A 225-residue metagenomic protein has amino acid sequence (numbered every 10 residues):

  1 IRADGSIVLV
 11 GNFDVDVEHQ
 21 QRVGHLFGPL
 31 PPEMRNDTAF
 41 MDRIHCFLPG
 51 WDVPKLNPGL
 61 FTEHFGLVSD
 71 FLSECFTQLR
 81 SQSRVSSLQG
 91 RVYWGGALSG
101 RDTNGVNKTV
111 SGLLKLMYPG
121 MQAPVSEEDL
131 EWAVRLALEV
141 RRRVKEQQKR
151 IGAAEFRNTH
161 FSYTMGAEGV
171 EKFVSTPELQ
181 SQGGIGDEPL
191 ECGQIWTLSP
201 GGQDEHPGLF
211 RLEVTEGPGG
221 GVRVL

Functional and structural regions predicted by a protein language model:
I1-I185: C-terminal regulatory/interaction module of P-loop NTP-utilizing enzymes
G186-E191, T215-P218: Short, surface-exposed loop and linker segments with low hydrophobicity and enrichment for Pro/Ser/Thr
P189-S199: Short coil-to-beta transition motif at edge beta-strands of beta-rich domains
T197-L225: Basic/aromatic-rich interaction segments and small domains that mediate binding to polyanionic partners
